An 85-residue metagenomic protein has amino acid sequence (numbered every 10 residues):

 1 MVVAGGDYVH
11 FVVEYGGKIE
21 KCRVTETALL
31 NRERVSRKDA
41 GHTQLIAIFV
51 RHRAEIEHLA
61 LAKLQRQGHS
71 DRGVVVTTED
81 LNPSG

Functional and structural regions predicted by a protein language model:
M1-K18: Short, charged/polar N-terminal "headpieces" of proteins
G16, T27-L29, E79-S84: Generic structural motif
R23: Long, contiguous binding/interaction regions
E26-S36: Short acidic, glycine/tyrosine-flanked loop/strand segments centered on an H-E-D-like triad
K38-G85: Acidic, low-complexity intrinsically disordered segments
